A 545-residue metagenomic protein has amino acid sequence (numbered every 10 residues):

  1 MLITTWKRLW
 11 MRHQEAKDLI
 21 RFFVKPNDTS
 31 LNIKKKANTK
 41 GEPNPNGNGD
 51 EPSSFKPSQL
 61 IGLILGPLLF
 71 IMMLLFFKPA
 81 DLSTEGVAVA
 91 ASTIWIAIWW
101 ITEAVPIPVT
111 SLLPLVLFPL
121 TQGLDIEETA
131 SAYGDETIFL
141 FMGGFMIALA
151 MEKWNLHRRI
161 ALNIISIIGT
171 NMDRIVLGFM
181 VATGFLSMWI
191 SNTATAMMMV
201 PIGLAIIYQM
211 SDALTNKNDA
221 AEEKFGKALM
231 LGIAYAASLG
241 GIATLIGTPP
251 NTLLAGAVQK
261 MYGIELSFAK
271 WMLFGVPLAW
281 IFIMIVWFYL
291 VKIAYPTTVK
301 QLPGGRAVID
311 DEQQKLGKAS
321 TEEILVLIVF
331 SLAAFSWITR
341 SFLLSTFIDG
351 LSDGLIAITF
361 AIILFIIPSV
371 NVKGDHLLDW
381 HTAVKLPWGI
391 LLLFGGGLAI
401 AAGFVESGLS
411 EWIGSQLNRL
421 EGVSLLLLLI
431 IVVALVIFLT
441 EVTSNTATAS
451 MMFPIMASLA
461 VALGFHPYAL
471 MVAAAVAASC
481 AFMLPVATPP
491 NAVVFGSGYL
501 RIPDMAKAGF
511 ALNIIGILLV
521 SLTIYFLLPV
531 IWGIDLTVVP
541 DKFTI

Functional and structural regions predicted by a protein language model:
M1-N46, E51-S54, I61-L63, I71-K78 (+7 more regions): Juxtamembrane and boundary regions of transmembrane helices in multi-pass small-molecule transporters and channels
S54-G66, T84-A90, I101-S111, T129-F145 (+7 more regions): Helical membrane-embedded segments and adjacent short helical loop/helix-boundary regions of multi-pass membrane
I64, L68-M72, I94-A97, V116 (+17 more regions): Generic alpha-helical transmembrane segments of integral inner-membrane proteins, especially permease/transport modules
I64, V89-T93, P108, L112 (+11 more regions): Hydrophobic alpha-helical transmembrane segments
K78, P108-A220, V384, G389-L463: Membrane-embedded alpha-helical segments and adjacent helix-loop junctions characteristic of multi-pass solute
P79-V87, I94-L112, T193, F288-K292 (+3 more regions): Flexible hinge motifs at transmembrane-helix junctions and intramembrane kinks/re-entrant loops in multi-pass membrane
A97-P106, A182-N192, Y235-L245, F365-I366 (+2 more regions): Transmembrane alpha-helix interface/packing and boundary motifs in multi-pass membrane proteins, characterized by
E136-M146, M188-P201, A237, W271-F288 (+2 more regions): Alpha-helical transmembrane segments
